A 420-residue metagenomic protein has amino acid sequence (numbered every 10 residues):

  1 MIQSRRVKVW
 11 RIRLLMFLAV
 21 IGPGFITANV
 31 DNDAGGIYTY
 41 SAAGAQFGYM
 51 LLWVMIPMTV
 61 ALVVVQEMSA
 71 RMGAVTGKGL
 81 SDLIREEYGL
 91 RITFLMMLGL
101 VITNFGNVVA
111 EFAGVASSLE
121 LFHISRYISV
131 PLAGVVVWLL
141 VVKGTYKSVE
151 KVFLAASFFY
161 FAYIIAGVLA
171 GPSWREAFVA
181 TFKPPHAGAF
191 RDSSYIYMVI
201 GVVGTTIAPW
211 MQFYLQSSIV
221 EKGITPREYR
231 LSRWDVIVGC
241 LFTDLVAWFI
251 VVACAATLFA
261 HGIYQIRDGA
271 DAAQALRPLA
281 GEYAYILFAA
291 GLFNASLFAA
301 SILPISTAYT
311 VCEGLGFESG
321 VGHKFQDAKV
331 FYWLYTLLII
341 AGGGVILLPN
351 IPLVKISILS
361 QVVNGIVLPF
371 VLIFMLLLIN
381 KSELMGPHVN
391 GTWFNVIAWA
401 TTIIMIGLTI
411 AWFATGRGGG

Functional and structural regions predicted by a protein language model:
I2-R5, T39-G44, E67-I92, H261-R277 (+3 more regions): Flexible loop linkers connecting adjacent transmembrane helices in multi-pass alpha-helical membrane transporters
T27, V54-Y88, M96-G106: Juxtamembrane transmembrane-helix boundary signature
A34, Y38-A42, S148-E150, W210-F242 (+2 more regions): Hydrophobic, small-residue-rich membrane helices and short re-entrant helix-turn-helix hairpins that build
L62-A70, V75, V220, L241-D271: Extracellular/periplasmic helix-exit of transmembrane alpha-helices
L90-R91, Y127-L132, V238, F242 (+3 more regions): Loop-to-transmembrane helix boundary motifs in multi-pass membrane proteins
L95-L98, L121-V142, Y163, V330-G344 (+1 more regions): Transmembrane alpha-helical segments of multi-pass small-molecule transport proteins
L132, V141-G171, L368, N390-N395 (+1 more regions): Membrane-interface loop-to-helix entry segments
F158-A187, I196-S217, F374-E383, L408-G419: Hydrophobic alpha-helical segments and their helix-loop junctions in multi-pass secondary transporters
